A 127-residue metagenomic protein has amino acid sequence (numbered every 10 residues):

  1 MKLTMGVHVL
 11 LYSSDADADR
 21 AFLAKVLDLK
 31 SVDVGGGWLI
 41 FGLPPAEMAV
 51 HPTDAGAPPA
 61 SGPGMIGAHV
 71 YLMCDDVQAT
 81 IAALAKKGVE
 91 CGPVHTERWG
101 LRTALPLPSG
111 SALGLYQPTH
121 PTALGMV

Functional and structural regions predicted by a protein language model:
M1-K2, I81-V127: Vicinal oxygen chelate
M1-R20, E47, A68-V70, T119-V127: N-terminal beta-strand motif that seeds the catalytic metal site of vicinal oxygen chelate
M5-S14, L39-G42, P59-K86, L101-S111: Vicinal oxygen chelate
D17-V26, T103, A112: Conserved active-site alpha-helix within GNAT-family acetyltransferase domains
K25, G35, I66, E97-W99: Residues that act as N-cap/strand-start positions at coil-to-secondary-structure junctions
L27-D33, V89-V94: Short secondary-structure junctions
L29-M65, P106, A112-T119: Conserved short beta-strand elements that form part of the metal-binding/catalytic scaffold of enzyme active sites
A55, D76, T96-R98: Short beta->alpha connector loops
